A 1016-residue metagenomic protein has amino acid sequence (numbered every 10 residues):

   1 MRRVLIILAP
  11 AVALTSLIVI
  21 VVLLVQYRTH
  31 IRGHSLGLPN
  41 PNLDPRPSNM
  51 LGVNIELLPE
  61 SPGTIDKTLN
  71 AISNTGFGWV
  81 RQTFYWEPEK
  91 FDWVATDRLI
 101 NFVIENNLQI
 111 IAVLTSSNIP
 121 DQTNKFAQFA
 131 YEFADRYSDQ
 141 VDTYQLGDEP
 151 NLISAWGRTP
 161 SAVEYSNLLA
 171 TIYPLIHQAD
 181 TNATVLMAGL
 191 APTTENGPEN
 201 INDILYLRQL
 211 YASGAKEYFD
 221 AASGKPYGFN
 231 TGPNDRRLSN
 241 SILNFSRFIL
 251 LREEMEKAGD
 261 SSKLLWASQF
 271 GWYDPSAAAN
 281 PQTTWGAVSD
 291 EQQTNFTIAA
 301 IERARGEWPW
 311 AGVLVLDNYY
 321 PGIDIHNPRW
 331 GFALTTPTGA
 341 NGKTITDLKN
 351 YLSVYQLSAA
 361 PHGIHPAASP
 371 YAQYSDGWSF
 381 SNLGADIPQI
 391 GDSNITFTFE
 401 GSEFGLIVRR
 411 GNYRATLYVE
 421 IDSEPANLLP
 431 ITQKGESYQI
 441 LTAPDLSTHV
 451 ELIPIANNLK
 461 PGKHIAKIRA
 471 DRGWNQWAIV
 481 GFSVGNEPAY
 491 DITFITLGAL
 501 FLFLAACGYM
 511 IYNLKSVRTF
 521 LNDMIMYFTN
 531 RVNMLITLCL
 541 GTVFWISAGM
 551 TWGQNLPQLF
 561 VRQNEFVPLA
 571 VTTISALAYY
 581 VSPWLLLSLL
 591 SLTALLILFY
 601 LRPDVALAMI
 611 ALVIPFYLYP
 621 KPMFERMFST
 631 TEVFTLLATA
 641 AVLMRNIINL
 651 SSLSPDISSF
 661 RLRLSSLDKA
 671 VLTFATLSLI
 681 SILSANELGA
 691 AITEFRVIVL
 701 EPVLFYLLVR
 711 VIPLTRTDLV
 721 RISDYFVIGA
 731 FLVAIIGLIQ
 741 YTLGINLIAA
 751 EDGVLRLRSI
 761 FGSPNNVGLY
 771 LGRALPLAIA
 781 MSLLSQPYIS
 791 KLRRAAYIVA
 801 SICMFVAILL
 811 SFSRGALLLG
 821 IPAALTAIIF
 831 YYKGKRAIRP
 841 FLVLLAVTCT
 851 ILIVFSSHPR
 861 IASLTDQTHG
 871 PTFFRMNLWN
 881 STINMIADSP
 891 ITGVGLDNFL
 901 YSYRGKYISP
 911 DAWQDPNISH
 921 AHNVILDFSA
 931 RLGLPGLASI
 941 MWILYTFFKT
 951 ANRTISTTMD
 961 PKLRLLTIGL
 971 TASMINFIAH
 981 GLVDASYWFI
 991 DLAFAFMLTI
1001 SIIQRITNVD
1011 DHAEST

Functional and structural regions predicted by a protein language model:
L5-L17, V21-Q26, I495-I680, A690 (+4 more regions): Transmembrane signal-anchor hairpin modules in multi-pass inner-membrane enzymes, especially those that act on
P41, R136, Q145, P150 (+4 more regions): Aromatic-rich peripheral "rim/lid" segments of glycoside hydrolase catalytic domains that contact and position glycan
A162-E291, L334: Noncatalytic carbohydrate-binding groove/subsite architecture in carbohydrate-active enzymes
S353-N522, M526, N530-N533: Glycan-recognition surfaces in beta-rich domains, encompassing non-catalytic CBMs and lectin-like receptor-binding
Y527-T551, R562-T572, A576-A578, S591-L598 (+12 more regions): Alpha-helical transmembrane segments of multi-pass inner-membrane proteins
T542-F560, Y580, M627, I648 (+7 more regions): A membrane-periplasm/extracellular boundary helix in multi-pass inner-membrane enzymes that assemble envelope glycans
L618-M623, D927-L932, L965-Q1004: Membrane helix-loop boundary segments at the extracytoplasmic
D866-N880, T892-L932: Long extracytoplasmic/lumenal interhelical loops at the membrane interface of multi-pass membrane proteins
